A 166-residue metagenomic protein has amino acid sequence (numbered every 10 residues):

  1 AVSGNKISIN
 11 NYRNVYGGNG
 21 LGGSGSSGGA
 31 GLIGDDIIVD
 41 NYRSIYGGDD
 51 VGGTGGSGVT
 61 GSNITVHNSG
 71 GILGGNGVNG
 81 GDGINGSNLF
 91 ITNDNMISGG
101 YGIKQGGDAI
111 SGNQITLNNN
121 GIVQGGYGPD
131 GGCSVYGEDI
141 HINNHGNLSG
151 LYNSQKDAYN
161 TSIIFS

Functional and structural regions predicted by a protein language model:
A1, Y12-I33, Y42-T60, S69-N85 (+4 more regions): Glycine-centered low-complexity coil/loop motifs and glycine-rich tracts, especially the flexible linkers
G4-K6, G34-D36, G61-N63, G86-N88 (+3 more regions): Parallel beta-helix/beta-solenoid
